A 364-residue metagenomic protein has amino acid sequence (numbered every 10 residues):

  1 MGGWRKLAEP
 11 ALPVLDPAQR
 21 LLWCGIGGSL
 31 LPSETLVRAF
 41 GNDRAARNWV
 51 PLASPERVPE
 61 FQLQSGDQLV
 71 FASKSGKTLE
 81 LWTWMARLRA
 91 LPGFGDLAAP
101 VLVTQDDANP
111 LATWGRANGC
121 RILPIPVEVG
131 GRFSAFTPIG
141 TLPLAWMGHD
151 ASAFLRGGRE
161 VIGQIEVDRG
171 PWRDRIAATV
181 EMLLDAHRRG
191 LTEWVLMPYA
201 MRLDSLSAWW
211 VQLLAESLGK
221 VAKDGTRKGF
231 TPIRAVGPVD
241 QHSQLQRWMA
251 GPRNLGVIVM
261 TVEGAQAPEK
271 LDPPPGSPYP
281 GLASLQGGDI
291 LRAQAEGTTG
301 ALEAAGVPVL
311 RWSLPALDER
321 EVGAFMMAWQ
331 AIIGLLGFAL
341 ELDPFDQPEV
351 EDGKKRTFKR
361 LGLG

Functional and structural regions predicted by a protein language model:
M1-K6, P100-L102, S313-E321: Active-site-proximal helix-loop elements at catalytic-domain edges
M1-Q19, L336-D343, Q347-E349, K355-G364: Cofactor-/ligand-binding subdomain signature composed of acidic, glycine-rich, tryptophan-containing flexible loops
M1-W4, A11-L12, H149-S152, I165-A301: Acidic catalytic cores of enzymes that act on phosphate-bearing nucleotides/polynucleotides
P13, P17-R169, K355: Glycine-rich phosphate-binding loops that contact phosphosugars or nucleotide phosphates
W23, L69-F71, L102-V103, L196 (+2 more regions): Structural beta-sheet core signal
L36-N48, A90-L91, L213-G225, A301-A304: Short helix-loop-beta junction
V127-L155, Q294, A301, G306 (+3 more regions): Non-catalytic alpha/beta scaffold blocks inside enzyme catalytic domains
P308-V309, L314-K354: Internal helix-turn-beta structural module
